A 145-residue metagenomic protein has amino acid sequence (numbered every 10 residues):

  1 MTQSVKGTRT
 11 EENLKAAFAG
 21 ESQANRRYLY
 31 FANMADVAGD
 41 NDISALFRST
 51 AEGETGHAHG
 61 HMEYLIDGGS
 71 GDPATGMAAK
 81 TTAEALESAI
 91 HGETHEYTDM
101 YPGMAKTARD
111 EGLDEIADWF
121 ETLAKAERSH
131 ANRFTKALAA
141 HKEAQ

Functional and structural regions predicted by a protein language model:
M1-Q145: Non-heme di-metal
